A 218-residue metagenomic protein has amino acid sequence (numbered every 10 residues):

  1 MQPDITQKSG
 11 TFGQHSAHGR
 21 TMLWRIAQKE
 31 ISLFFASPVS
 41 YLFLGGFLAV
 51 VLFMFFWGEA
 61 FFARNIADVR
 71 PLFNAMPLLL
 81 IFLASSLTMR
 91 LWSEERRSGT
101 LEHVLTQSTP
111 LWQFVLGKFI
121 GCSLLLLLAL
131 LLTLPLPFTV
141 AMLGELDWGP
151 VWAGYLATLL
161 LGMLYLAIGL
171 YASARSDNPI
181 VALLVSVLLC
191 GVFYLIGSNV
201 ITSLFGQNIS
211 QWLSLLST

Functional and structural regions predicted by a protein language model:
Q2-T6, G10, H15-S40: Aromatic- and glycine-rich beta-strand/loop motifs that create alpha-glucan
D4, G58-F61, I66, V185-T218: Terminal transmembrane helical anchor/hairpin motif
P38-G58, A75-S85, L188-V192: Hydrophobic alpha-helical transmembrane segments of multi-pass membrane transport/permease proteins
F53-F56, A63-I66, G121-V181, Y194: Secretory targeting signals
D68, L87-L105, F119: Transmembrane helix boundary and interhelical loop/hinge segments in multi-pass membrane proteins
L72-E94, A129: Long, hydrophobic alpha-helical segments
W112-L116, A172: Alpha-helix N-cap/helix-start motif at helix boundaries, enriched for small hydrophobics
